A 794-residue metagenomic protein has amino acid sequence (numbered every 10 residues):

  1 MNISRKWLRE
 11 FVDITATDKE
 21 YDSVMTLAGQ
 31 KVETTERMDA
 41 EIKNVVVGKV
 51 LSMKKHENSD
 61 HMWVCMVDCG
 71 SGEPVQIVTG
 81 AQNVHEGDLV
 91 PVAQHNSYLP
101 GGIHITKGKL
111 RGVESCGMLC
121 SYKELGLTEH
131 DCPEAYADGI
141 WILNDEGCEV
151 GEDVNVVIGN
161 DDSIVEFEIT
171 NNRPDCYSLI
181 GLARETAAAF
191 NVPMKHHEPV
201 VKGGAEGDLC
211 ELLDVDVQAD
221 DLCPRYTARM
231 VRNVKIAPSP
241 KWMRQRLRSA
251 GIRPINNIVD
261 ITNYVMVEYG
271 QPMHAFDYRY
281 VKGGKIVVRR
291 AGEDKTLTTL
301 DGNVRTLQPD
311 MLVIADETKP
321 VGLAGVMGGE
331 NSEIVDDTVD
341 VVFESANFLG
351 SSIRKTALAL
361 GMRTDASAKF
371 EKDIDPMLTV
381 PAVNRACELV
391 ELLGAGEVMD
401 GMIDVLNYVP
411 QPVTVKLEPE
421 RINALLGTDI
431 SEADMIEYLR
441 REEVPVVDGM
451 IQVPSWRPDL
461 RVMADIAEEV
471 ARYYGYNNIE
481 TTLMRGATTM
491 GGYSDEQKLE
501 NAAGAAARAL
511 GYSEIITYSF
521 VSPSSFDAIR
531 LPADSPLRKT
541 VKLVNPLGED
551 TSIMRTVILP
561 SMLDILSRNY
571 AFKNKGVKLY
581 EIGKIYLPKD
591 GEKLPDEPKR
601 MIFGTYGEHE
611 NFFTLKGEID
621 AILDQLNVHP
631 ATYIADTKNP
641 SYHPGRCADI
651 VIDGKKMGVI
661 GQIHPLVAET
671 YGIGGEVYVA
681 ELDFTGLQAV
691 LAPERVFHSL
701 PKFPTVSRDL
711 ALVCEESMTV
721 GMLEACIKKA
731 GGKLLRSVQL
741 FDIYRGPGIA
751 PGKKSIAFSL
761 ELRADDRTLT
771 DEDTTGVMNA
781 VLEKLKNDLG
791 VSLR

Functional and structural regions predicted by a protein language model:
M1-G207, V342, G361, D365 (+4 more regions): Phosphate-backbone binding interfaces of nucleic-acid-interacting proteins
N2, K19, L27, R441-V444 (+3 more regions): A carboxyl-terminal module marker
S4-R5, S23, E57, W63 (+3 more regions): Glycine/proline-enriched, intrinsically flexible loops and inter-domain linkers
D39-K43, V201-A205, V265, T488-T489 (+4 more regions): Beta-rich nucleic-acid/ligand-interaction surfaces
V47-I77, V150, Q245, N256 (+1 more regions): Conserved mixed alpha/beta core segments that line enzyme active sites in large multi-domain catalysts
E114-D131, A135-W141, N155, S163 (+5 more regions): Mobile "lid/hinge" segments at catalytic clefts and subdomain interfaces of large enzymes
F190-V217, G394-I422, D429: Terminal amphipathic helices with adjacent charged low-complexity linkers/tails
V415-K575, R708, E761-R763, D773-R794: Extended, well-folded interaction surfaces typified by the phenylalanyl-tRNA synthetase beta subunit core
